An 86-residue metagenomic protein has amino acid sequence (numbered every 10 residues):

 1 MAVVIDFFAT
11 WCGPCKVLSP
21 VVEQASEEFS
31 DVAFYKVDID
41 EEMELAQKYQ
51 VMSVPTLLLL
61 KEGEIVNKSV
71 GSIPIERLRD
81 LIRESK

Functional and structural regions predicted by a protein language model:
M1-A2, V17-V37: Conserved helix-turn-beta segment immediately C-terminal to the redox Cys motif in thioredoxin-like folds
A2-V3, P55: Alpha/beta-hydrolase fold active-site loops
F7-P20: Conserved redox-active cysteine motifs that mediate thiol-disulfide chemistry, especially di-cysteine Cys-X(1-2)-Cys
D40: Adenine-nucleotide cofactor-binding loop residues
M43, Y49-L58: Structural micro-motif
M43-E44, E76: Acidic phosphotransfer microenvironment of two-component signaling modules
L59-K86: Non-catalytic, surface beta->alpha helical segment in thiol-disulfide oxidoreductase systems
